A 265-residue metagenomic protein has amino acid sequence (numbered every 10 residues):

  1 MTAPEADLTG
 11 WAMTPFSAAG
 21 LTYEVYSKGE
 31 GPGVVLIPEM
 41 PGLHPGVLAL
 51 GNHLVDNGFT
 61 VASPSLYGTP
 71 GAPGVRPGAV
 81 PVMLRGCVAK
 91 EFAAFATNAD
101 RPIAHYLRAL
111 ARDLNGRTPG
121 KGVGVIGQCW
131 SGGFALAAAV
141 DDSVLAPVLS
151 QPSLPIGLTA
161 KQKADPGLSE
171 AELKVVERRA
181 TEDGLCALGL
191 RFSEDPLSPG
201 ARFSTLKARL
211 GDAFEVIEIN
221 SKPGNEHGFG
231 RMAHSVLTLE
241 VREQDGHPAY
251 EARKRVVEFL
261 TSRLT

Functional and structural regions predicted by a protein language model:
M1-T265: N-terminal cap/leader regions of alpha/beta-hydrolase-fold enzymes, predominantly small-molecule hydrolases
